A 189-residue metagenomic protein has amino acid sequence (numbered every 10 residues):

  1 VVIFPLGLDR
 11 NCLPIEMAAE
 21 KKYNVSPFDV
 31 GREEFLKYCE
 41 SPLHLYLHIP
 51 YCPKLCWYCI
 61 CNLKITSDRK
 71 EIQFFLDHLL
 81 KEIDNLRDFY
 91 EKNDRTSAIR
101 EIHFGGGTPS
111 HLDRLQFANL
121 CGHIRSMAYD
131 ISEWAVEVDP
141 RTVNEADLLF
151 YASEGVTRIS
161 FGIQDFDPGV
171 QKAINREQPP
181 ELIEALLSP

Functional and structural regions predicted by a protein language model:
V1-Y46, P53-K54, N93-T96: Flexible, acidic/Gly-rich N-terminal and inter-domain linker regions that tether and position cofactor-handling modules
C12, C39, C59-C61, C121: Generic recognition of cysteine residues
L47-L63: Local cysteine-cluster metal-coordination motifs and their immediate loop/turn environment, predominantly Fe-S cluster
L63-F89, I99-P189: Conserved non-cysteine loop/helix-boundary elements of the Radical SAM core domain that shape
